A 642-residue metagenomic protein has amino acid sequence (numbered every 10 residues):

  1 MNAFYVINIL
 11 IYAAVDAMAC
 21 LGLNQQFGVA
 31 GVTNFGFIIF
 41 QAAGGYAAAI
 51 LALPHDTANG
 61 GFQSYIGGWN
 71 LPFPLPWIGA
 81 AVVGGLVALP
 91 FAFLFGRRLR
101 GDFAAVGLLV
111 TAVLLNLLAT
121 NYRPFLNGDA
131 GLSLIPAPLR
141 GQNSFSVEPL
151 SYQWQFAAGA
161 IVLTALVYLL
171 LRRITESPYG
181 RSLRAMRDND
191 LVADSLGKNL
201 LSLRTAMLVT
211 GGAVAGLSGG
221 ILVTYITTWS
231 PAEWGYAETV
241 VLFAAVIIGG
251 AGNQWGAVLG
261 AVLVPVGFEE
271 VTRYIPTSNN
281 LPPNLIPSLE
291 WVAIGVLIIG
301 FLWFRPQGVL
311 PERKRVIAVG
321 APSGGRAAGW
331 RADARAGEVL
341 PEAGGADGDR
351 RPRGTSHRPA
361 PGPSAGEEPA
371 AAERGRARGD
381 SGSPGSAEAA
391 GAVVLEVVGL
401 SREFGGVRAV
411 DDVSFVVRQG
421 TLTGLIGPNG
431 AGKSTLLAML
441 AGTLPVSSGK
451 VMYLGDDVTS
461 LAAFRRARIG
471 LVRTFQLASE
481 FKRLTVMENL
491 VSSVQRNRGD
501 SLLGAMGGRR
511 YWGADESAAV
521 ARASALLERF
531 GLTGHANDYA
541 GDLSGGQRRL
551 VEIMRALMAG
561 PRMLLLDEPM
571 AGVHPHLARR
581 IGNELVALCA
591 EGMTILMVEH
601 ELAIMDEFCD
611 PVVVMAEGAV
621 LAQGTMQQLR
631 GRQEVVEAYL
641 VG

Functional and structural regions predicted by a protein language model:
M1-G344, G348-G354, R358, G362: Transmembrane alpha-helices and adjacent helix-loop boundaries
A392, L503-H535, V586: Conserved ABC ATPase "signature" region
I426-P428: The feature captures the beta-strand-to-loop junction immediately N-terminal to the Walker
A441: Helix-to-loop junction immediately C-terminal to a conserved catalytic motif
G449-D456, R468-I469: Conserved ABC transporter NBD signature motif
A556-L557: ABC ATPase C-loop
L564-E568: Catalytic Walker B motif of ABC-type/P-loop ATPase nucleotide-binding domains
